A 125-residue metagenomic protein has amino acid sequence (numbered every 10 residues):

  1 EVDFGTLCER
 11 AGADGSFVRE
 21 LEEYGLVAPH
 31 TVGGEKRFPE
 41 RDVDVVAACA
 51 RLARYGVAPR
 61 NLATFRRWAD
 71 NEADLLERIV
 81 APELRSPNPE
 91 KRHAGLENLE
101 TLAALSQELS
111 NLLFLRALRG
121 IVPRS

Functional and structural regions predicted by a protein language model:
E1-S125: Arg/Lys-rich, alpha-helical DNA-contact motif
